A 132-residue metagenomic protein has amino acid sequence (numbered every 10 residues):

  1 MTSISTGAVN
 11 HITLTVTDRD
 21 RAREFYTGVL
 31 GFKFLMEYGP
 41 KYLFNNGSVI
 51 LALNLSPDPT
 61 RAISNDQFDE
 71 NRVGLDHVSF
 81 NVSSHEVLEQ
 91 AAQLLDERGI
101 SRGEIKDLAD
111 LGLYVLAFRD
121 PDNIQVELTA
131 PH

Functional and structural regions predicted by a protein language model:
M1-D20, L75-V78, H132: N-terminal beta-strand motif that seeds the catalytic metal site of vicinal oxygen chelate
M1-S5, A92-H132: Vicinal oxygen chelate
A8, Y38, G74, G112: Exposed loop/turn and edge beta-strand positions of beta-sandwich/beta-sheet ligand-binding modules
T15-D58: Core segments of cupin and vicinal oxygen chelate
R21, H85-Q90: Short, conserved charged micro-motifs
K41-Y42, V78, L116: Residue-level detector of beta-strand structural context in well-folded domains
P59-D66, E104: A short, acidic/glycine-rich surface segment
F68-N71, D76: Helix-adjacent hinge/juxtasegments
